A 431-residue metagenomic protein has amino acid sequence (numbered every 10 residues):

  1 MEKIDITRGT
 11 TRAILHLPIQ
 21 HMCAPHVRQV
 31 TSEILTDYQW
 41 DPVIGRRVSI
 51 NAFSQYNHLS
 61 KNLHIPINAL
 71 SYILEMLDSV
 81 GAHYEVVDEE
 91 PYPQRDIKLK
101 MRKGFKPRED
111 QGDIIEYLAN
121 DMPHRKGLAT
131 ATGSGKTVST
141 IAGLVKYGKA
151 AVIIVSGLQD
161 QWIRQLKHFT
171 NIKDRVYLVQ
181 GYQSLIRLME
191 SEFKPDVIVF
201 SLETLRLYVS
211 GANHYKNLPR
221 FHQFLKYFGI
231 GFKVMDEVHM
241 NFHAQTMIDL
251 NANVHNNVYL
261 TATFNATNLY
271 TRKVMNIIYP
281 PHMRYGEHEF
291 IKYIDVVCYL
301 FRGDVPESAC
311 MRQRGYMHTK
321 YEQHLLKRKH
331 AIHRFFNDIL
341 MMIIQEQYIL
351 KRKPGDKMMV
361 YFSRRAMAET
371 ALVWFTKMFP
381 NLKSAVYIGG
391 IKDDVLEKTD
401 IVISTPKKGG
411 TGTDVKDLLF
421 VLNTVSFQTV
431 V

Functional and structural regions predicted by a protein language model:
M1-V87: N-terminal accessory nucleic-acid engagement/regulatory domains that precede and modulate ATP-driven motor cores
M76, E85-L128: Conserved pre-motif I regulatory segment
T132, T137-T170, T204, S363-A368: Conserved Walker A/P-loop ATP-binding site and its immediately adjacent core in helicase/helicase-like ATPase domains
A150-L158, H324-L372: Conserved strand-helix element at the start of the C-terminal RecA-like helicase core
G157-S184, W374-L382: Conserved helix-turn-beta segment of the N-terminal RecA-like "Helicase ATP-binding" lobe in SF1/SF2 helicases
E192-H214, L396-T411: Conserved two-lobed SF2 helicase motor
F228-F232, E237-D295: Post-DEXD/H (motif II) to motif III coupling segment of the RecA-like Helicase ATP-binding lobe
K383-V431: Conserved RecA-like P-loop NTPase helicase motor core
